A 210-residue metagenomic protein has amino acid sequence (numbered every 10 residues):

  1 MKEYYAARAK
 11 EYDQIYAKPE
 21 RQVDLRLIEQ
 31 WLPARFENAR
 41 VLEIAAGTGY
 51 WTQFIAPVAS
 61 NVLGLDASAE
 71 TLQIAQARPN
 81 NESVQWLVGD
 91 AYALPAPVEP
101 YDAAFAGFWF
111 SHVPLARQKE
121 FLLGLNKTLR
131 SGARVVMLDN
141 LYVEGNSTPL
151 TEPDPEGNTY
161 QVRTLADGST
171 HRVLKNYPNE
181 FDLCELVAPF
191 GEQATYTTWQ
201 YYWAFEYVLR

Functional and structural regions predicted by a protein language model:
M1-F36: Conserved class I S-adenosyl-L-methionine
A39-A45: Conserved class I S-adenosyl-L-methionine
T48-A93: Class I SAM-dependent methyltransferase SAM/SAH-binding core
A96-A104: A short acidic, Gly/Pro-enriched loop at the edge of an enzyme's catalytic core that lines a small-molecule cofactor
A103-R117: A short SAM/SAH-binding and catalytic strip from SAM-dependent methyltransferases
K119-S131: A short glycine-rich, Lys/Arg-flanked "PGG" loop and its adjoining helix->strand segment in the class I
L138-P189: C-terminal alpha-helical "lid/dimerization" subdomain adjacent to the S-adenosyl-L-methionine
E192-R210: Core SAM-dependent methyltransferase catalytic element
